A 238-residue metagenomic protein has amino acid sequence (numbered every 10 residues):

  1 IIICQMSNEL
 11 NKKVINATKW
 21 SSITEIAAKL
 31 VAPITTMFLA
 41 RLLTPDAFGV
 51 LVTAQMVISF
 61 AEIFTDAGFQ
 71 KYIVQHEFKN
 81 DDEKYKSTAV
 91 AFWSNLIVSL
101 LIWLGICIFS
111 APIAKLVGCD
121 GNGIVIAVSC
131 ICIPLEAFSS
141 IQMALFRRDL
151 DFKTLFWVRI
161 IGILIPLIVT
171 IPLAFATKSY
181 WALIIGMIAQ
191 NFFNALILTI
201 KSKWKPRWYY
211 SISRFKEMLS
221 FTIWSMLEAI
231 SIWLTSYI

Functional and structural regions predicted by a protein language model:
I1-V14, K153, L196-Y237: Interhelical loop/hinge segments that connect adjacent transmembrane helices in multipass membrane
S7-I15, A40-A47, I58-N95, I113-A114 (+1 more regions): Transmembrane-helix boundary and interhelical linker motifs in polytopic inner-membrane proteins
K13-F69, S94-S99, W103-S110, C132 (+3 more regions): Signature of the first transmembrane helix
A17, S21, F48-G49, A91 (+3 more regions): Alpha-helical transmembrane segments and their helix-entry boundary regions
L43-D46, F175-W181: Transmembrane helix interruption/hinge and helix-loop junction motifs
L51-A54, V125-V128, F146, L155-V158: Hydrophobic positions within alpha-helical transmembrane segments of Major Facilitator Superfamily-type secondary
S110-S129: Interfacial segments at transmembrane-helix termini and the short loops linking adjacent helices
P134-S139: Hydrophobic alpha-helical transmembrane segments of polytopic membrane proteins
